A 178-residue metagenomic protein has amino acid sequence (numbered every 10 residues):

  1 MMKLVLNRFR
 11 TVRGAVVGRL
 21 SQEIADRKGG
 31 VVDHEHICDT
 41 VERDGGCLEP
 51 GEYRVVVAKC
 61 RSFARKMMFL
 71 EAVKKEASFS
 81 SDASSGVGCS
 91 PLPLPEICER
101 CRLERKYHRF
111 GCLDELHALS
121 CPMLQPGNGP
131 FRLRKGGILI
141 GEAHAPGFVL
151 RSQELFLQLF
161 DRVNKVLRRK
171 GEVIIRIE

Functional and structural regions predicted by a protein language model:
M1-V173: Cell wall/extracellular polymer interaction/catalysis modules
I174-E178: Divalent-metal-activated hydrolytic enzyme cores
